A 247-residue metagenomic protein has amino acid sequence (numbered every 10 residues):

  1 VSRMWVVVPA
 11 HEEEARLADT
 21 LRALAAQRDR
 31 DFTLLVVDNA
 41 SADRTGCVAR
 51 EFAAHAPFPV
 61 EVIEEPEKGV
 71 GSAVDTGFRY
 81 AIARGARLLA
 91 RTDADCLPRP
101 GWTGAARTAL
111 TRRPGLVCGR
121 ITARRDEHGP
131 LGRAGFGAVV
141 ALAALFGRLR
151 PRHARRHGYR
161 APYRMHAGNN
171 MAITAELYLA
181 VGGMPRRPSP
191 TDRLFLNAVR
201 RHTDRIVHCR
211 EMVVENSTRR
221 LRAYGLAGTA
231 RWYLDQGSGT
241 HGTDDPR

Functional and structural regions predicted by a protein language model:
V1-A23: N-proximal low-complexity "stem/linker" segments adjacent to membrane-targeting elements
R22-D31: Short, acidic, metal-binding catalytic loop of nucleotide-sugar glycosyltransferases
D38-C47, C96: A conserved acidic beta->alpha catalytic loop
E65-R84: Glycine-rich, basic loop-to-helix element that forms the pyrophosphate-binding segment of sugar-nucleotide handling
A86-L97: Short beta-strand-to-loop acidic/aromatic patch adjacent to the donor-nucleotide binding site
G101-R133: Conserved donor NDP-sugar-binding/catalytic core segment of glycosyltransferases
G119-R125, G135-Y163: Short, flexible, basic/aromatic active-site loop/helix in glycosyltransferases
S189-F195: Acidic donor-binding loop at a coil-to-helix junction in glycosyltransferase catalytic cores that engages
